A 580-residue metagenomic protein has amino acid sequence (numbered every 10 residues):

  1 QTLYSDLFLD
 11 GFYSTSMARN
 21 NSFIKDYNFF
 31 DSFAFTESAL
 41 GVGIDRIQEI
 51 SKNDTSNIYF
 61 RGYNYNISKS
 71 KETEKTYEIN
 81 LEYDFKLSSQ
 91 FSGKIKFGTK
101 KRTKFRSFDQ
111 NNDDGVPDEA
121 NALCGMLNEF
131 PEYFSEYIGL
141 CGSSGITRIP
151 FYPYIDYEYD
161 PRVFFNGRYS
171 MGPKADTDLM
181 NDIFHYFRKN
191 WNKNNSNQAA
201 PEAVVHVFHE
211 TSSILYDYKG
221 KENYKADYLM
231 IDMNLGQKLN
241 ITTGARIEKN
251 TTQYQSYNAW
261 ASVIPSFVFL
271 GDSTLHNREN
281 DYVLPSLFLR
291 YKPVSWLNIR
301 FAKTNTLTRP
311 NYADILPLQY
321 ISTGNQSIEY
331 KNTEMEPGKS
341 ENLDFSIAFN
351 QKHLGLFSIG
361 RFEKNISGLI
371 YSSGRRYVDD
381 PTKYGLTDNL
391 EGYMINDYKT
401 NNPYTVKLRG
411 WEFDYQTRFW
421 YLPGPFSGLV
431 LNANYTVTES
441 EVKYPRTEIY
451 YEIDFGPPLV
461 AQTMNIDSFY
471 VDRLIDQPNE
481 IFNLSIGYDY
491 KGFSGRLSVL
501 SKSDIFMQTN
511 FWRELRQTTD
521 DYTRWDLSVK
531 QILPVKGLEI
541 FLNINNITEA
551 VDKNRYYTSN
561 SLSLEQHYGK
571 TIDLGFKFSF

Functional and structural regions predicted by a protein language model:
Q1, L9, G93-T99, I241-A245 (+9 more regions): Transmembrane beta-strands of outer-membrane beta-barrel proteins
Q1-F12, I50-K52, G62-S68, E72-L87 (+5 more regions): Surface-exposed extracellular loop regions of Gram-negative outer-membrane beta-barrel proteins
T2-D6, K69, T73-K75, F85 (+13 more regions): Transmembrane beta-strands of outer-membrane beta-barrel pores
M17-R61, A122-L215, R376-K399, P458-S468: Flexible glycine-rich, low-complexity coil/linker segments exposed to the extracellular/periplasmic environment
K86-I95, Q110, Q237-K238, W296 (+4 more regions): Short loop/turn motifs that connect adjacent beta-strands in outer-membrane beta-barrel proteins
G220-E222, R278, L307-I366, G385-F419 (+2 more regions): Outer-membrane beta-barrel signature, preferentially recognizing the C-terminal barrel domain of Gram-negative
E363-N365, I370, K383-F506: Gram-negative outer-membrane beta-barrel transporters
S501-N510, K530-F580: C-terminal beta-signal and adjacent terminal beta-strands/loops of Gram-negative outer-membrane beta-barrel proteins
